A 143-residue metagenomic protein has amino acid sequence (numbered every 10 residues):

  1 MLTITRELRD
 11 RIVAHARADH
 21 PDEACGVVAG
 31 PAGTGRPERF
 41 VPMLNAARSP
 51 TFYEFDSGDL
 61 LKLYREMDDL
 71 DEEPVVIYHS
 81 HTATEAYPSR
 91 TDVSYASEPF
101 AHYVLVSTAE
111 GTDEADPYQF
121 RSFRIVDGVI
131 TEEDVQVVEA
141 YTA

Functional and structural regions predicted by a protein language model:
M1-P74, A83-A143: Conserved beta-strand-loop surface patch within small alpha/beta domains used for substrate/adaptor or ligand engagement
I77: Conserved, mostly hydrophobic/aromatic
S80: Short, well-ordered beta-to-alpha junction loops that form the rim of enzyme active sites and present histidine/acidic
